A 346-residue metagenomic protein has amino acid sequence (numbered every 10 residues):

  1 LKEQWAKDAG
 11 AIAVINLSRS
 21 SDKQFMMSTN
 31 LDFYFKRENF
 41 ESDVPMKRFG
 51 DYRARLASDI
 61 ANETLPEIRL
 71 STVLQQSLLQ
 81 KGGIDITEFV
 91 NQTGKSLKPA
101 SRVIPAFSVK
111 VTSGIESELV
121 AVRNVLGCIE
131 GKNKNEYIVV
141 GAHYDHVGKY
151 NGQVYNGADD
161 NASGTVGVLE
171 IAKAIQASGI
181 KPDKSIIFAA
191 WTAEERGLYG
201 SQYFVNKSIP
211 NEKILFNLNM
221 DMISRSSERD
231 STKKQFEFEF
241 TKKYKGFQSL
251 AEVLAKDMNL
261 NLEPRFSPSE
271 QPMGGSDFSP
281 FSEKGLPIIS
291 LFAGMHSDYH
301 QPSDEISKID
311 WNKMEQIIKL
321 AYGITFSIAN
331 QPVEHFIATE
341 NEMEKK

Functional and structural regions predicted by a protein language model:
L1, L65, R69, V73 (+6 more regions): Soluble non-cytosolic domains of exported or imported proteins
L1-E3, I60-I68, T112-E116, G152-N161 (+3 more regions): Second-shell loop/turn segments in exported
L1-L56, Y155: Extracellular/luminal Protease-associated
W5, D22, A121, H146-K243: Acidic/histidine-rich catalytic neighborhood of metal-dependent amide-processing enzymes
F49-D85, W191-A293: Metal-dependent peptidase/peptidase-like ectodomains
A54-G157, K173, A177-I180: Soluble metallo-hydrolase cores and metallopeptidase-like ectodomains found primarily in the secretory/periplasmic
Y150, G167, I171-K181, L198 (+5 more regions): C-terminal soluble interaction/assembly domains
K173, S297-K346: His/Asp/Glu-rich mid-to-C-terminal helical/loop segments that flank catalytic regions of hydrolases
